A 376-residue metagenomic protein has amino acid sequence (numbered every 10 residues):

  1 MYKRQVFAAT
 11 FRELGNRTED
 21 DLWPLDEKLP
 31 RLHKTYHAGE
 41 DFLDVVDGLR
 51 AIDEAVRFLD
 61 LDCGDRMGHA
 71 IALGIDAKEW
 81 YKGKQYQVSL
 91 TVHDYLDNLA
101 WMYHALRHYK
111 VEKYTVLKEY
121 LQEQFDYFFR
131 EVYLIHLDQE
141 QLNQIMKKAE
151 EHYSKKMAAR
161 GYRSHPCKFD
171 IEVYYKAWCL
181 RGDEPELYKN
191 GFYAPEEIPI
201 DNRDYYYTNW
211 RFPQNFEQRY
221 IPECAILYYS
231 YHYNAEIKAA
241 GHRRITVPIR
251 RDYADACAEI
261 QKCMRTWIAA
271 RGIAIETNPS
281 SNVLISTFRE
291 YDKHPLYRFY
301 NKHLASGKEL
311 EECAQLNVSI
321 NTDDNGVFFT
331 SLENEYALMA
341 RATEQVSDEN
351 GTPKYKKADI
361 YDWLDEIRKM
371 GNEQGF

Functional and structural regions predicted by a protein language model:
M1-Y2: Conserved small/polar residues in nucleotide/adenosyl-binding loops
K34-F42, H69, T277-S281, E312-L332: Short acidic/histidine-rich active-site segments
L43-D47, L59-D97: C-terminal active-site-proximal or functional interface alpha/beta core segments in diverse enzymes
D44-D53, I75-Q85, I285-L296, F328-A340: Histidine/acidic-residue-rich catalytic or RNA/ligand-binding cores of hydrolases and nuclease-related proteins
I52-M67, R298-I320, M339-G351: Structural recognition of alpha->loop->beta junctions
L117, L121-K262, T266, R271: Long, low-complexity, polar/charged, intrinsically disordered or flexibly structured peripheral segments
D252-C257, Q261-L316, I320: Generic long, charged, amphipathic alpha-helical segments
Q261-R271, I285, N334, R341-F376: Mid-to-C-terminal alpha-helical segments outside catalytic/metal-binding sites
